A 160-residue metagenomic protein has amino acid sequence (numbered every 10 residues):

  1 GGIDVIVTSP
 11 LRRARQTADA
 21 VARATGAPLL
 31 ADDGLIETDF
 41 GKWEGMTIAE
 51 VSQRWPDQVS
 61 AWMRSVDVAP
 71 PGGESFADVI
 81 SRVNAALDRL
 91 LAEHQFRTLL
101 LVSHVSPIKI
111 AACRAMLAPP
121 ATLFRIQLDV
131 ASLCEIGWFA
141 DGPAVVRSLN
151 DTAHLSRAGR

Functional and structural regions predicted by a protein language model:
G1-G2, T38-E50, A92-T98, C113-R160: Acidic, low-complexity terminal tails and accessory targeting/binding regions of phosphate-metabolizing enzymes
G1-V59: Phosphate-coordination/substrate-recognition cap region in phosphate-metabolizing enzymes
T8-S9, S81, V102-S103: Short beta-strand scaffold positions
A20, I110-R114: Active-site signature of alpha/beta-hydrolase-fold catalytic machinery across serine- and Asp/Cys-nucleophile hydrolases
Q58-D78: Short glycine/proline- and acidic residue-enriched helix-loop micro-motifs that form flexible lids or anion-recognition
I80, N84-A92, A112: Generic structural signal for well-ordered alpha-helical scaffold segments
R97-S103, P107: Beta-strand elements within well-structured catalytic alpha/beta cores of enzymes that handle phosphate/sulfate esters
